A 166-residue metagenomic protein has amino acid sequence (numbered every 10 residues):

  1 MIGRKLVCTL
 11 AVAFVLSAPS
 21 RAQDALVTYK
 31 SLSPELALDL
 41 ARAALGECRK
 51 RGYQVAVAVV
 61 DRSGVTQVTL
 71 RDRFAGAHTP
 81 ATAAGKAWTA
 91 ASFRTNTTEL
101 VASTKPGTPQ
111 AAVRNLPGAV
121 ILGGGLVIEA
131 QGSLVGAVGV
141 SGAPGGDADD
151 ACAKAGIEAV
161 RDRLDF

Functional and structural regions predicted by a protein language model:
M1, T9-L10, G76, A91: Intrinsically disordered, low-complexity segments enriched in polar/charged small residues
M1-V7, L70, T79: A generic membrane alpha-helix/interface feature
G3-S17: Bacterial N-terminal signal peptides
A22-F166: Flexible, solvent-exposed loop/hinge segments and secondary-structure transition points
